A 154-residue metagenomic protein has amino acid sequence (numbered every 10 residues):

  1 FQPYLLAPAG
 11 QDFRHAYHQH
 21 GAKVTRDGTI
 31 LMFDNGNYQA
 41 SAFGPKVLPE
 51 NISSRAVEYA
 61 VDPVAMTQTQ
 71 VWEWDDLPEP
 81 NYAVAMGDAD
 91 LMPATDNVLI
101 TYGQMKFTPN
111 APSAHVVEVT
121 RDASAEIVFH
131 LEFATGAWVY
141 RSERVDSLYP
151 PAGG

Functional and structural regions predicted by a protein language model:
F1-G154: Histidine-/acidic-rich catalytic cores in large beta-rich domains
